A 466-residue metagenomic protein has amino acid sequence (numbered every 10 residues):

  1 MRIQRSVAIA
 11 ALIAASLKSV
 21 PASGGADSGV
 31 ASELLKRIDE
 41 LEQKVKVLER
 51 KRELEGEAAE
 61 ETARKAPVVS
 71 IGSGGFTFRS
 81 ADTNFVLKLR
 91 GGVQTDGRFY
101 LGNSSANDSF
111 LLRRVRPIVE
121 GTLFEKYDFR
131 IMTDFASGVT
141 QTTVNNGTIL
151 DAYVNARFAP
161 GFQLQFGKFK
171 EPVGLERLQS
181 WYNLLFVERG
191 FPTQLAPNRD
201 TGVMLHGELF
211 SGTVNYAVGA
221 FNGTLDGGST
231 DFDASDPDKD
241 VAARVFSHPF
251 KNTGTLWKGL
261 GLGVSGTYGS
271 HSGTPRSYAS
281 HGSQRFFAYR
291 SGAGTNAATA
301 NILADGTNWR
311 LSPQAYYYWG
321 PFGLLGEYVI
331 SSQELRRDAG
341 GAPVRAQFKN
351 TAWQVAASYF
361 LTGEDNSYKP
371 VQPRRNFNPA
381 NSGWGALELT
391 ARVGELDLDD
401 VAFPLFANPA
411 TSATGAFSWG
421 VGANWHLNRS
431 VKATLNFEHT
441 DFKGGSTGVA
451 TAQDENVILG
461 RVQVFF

Functional and structural regions predicted by a protein language model:
M1-A8: Bacterial N-terminal signal peptides that target proteins for export
I9-K18: Bacterial N-terminal signal peptides
L17-Q94, L361, D365-N376, F406-N408 (+1 more regions): N-terminal periplasmic/intermembrane-space "pro-region" immediately following the signal or transit peptide
I38-E53, G92-Q94, I118-E120, D151-F158 (+7 more regions): A general secondary-structure boundary signal
K65, G74, L150, T201 (+2 more regions): Residue-level marker for the onset of beta-strands and adjacent loop->beta junctions in well-ordered domains
I71-S272, K349-S382, A386-P404: Outer membrane beta-barrel
N103-S104, T142, Y153-N155, L256-K258 (+2 more regions): Outer-membrane beta-barrel pore domains
